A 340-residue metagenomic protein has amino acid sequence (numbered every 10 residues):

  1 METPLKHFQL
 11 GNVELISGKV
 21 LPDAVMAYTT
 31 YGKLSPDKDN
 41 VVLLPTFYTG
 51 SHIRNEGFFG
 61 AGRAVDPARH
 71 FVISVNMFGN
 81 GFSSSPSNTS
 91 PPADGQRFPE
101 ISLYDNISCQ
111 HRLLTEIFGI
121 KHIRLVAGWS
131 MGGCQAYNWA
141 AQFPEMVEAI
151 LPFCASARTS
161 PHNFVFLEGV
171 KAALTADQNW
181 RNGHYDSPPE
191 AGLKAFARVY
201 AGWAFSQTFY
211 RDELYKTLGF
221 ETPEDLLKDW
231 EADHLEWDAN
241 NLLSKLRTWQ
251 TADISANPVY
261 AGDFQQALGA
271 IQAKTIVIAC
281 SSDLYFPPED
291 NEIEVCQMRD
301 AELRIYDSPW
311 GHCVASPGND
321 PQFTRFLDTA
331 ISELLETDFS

Functional and structural regions predicted by a protein language model:
L21, T49-C134, A141, E145-R158 (+3 more regions): Gly/Pro-rich cap/lid or specificity-loop segments adjacent to the active site
L21-K33: A short loop-to-beta-strand scaffold at the N-terminal edge of the catalytic core in hydrolase folds
K38-T49: Short beta-strand element of the alpha/beta-hydrolase
M146-V147, P152-A232: Alpha/beta-hydrolase-fold enzymes
L226-D229, S244-A267: Active-site nucleophile elbow and catalytic-triad environment of alpha/beta-hydrolase enzymes
N257-F264, A273, L284-Q297: Short alpha-helix in the alpha/beta-hydrolase fold that links the catalytic acid
I271, V277-A279: Short beta-strand/loop motif that positions the catalytic acidic residue of the alpha/beta-hydrolase fold
E292-V295, D300-S340: Catalytic active-site module of serine/aspartate enzymes centered on a nucleophile-bearing elbow/loop
